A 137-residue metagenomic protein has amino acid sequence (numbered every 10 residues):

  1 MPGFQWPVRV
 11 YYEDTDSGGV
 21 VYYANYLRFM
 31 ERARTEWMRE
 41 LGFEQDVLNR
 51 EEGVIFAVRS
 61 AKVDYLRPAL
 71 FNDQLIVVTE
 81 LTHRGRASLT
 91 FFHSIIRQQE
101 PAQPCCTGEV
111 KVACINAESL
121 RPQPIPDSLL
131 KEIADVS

Functional and structural regions predicted by a protein language model:
M1-R59, N116-S137: Hot-dog-fold acyl-thioester-processing enzymes
W6, R39, A69-N72, T82-S137: HotDog/MaoC-like acyl-thioester-processing domains
R9, K62, K111: Short aromatic/hydrophobic contact patches that present stacked aromatics for nucleic-acid/ligand binding
Y11, L66, R97: Residue-level recognition of the GNAT/N-acetyltransferase active site
T15, T79, T107: Ser/Thr-centric signal marking residues that sit in or immediately flank functional binding/regulatory motifs
G53, A57, A61, F71 (+1 more regions): Generic, well-ordered alpha-helical segments
R59-Y65, V77-V78, F92: Short structured motifs
